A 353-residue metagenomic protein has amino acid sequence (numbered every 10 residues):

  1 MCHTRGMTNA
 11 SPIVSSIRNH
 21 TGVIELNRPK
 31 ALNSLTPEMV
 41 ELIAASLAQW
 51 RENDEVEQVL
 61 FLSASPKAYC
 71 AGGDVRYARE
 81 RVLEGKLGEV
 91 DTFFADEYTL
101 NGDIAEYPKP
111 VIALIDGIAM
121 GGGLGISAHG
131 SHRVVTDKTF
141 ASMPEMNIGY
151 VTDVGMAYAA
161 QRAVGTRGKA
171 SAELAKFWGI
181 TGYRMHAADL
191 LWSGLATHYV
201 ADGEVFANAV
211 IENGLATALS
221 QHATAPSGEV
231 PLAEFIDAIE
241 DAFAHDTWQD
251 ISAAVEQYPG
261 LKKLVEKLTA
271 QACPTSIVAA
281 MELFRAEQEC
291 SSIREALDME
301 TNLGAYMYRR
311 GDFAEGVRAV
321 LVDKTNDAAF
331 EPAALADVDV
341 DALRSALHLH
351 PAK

Functional and structural regions predicted by a protein language model:
C2-L62, G102, K353: Conserved CoA-thioester-binding segment of acyl-CoA-metabolizing enzymes
C2-R18, M185-A188, E204, N208-K353: C-terminal alpha-helix plus adjacent terminal tail
E38, L42, D96, T275 (+1 more regions): Charged catalytic carboxylate motif
L42-A45, T92, D96-T99, M299: A non-catalytic, amphipathic alpha-helix used as a structural packing/dimerization or gating element in enzyme scaffolds
F61, D74, I126-S127, L190 (+2 more regions): Hydrophobic/aromatic residues within transmembrane alpha-helices of multi-pass small-molecule transporters
S63-D96, N147-G149: Glycine- (often His-adjacent) and acidic-residue-rich active-site loop that binds/positions the CoA thioester
P66, A160, E173-L174, R318 (+1 more regions): Polytopic alpha-helical membrane proteins, predominantly small-molecule transporters/carriers
L87-F93, Y98-I115, M120-G130, V134-D237 (+1 more regions): Conserved catalytic cores of soluble enzyme domains, especially glycine-rich substrate-binding beta-alpha loops
